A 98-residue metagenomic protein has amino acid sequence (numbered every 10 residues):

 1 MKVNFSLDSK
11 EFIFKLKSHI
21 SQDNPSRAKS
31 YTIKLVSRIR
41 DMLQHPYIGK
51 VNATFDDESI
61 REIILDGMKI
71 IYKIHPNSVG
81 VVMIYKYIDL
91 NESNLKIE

Functional and structural regions predicted by a protein language model:
K2-S59, S78, E98: Basic, Lys/Arg-enriched alpha-helical interface segments
L65-E98: Enriched for short, Lys/Arg-rich terminal
